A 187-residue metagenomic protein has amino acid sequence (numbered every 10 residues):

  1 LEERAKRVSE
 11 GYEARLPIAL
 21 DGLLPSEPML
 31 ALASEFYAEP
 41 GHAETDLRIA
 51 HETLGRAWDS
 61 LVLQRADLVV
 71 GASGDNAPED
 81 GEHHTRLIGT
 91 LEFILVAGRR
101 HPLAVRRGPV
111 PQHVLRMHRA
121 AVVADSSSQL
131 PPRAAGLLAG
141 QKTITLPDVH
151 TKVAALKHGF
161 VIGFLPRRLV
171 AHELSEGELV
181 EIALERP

Functional and structural regions predicted by a protein language model:
L1-S9, P25, S73: Alpha-helical linker/hinge and terminal dimerization helices associated with HTH transcriptional regulators
E2-A5, G22, T53, R99-H101 (+1 more regions): Short, well-ordered turn and helix-capping elements at secondary-structure junctions
E3, E27, A31, H150: Short, contiguous clusters of charged residues that form electrostatic/catalytic patches at enzyme active sites, used
K6, E10, A38-G41, V62 (+2 more regions): Residue-level signal for alpha-helix termini/capping positions
G11-E13, L115: Short, flexible coil/linker segments at domain boundaries that flank nucleotide/cofactor-interacting
E13-E79: Central regulatory/effector-binding core of bacterial HTH transcription factors
D59, L63, D80-F160, L165-P187: C-terminal regulatory
